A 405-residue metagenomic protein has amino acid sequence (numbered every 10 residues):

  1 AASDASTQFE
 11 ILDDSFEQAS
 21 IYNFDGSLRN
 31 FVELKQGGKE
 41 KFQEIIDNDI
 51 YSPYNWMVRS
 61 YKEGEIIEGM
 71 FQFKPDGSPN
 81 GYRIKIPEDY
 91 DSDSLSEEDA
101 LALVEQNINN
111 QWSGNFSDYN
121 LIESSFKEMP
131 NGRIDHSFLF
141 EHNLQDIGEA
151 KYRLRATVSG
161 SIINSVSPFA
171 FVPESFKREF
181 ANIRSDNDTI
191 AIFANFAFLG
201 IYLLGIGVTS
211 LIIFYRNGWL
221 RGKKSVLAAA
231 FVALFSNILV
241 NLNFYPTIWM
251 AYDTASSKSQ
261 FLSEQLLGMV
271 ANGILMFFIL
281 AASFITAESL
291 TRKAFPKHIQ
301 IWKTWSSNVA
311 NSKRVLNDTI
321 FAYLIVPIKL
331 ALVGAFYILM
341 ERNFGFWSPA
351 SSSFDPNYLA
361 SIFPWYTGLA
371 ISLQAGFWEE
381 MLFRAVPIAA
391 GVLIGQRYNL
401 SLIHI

Functional and structural regions predicted by a protein language model:
A1-A2, G77, V104, S161 (+1 more regions): Conserved structural-core and active-site-/substrate-pathway-adjacent residues in large, well-folded domains of enzymes
T7-P75, N120-G160: Exposed beta-strand-loop-beta-strand "reactive/processing" segments of non-cytosolic proteins
M57, Y61-E63, G69-E123: Long, charged/polar, surface-exposed segments that mediate recognition or autoinhibition
S94-G114, E179-V208: Short, solvent-exposed cationic patches
E149-R184: Extended, hydrophilic extramembrane loops/domains of integral membrane proteins
R184-S372, W378-I388, V392: Core alpha-helical transmembrane segments of integral membrane proteins
G391-S401: Membrane interface segments of multi-pass transport proteins and intramembrane proteases
I403-I405: Conserved small/polar residues in nucleotide/adenosyl-binding loops
